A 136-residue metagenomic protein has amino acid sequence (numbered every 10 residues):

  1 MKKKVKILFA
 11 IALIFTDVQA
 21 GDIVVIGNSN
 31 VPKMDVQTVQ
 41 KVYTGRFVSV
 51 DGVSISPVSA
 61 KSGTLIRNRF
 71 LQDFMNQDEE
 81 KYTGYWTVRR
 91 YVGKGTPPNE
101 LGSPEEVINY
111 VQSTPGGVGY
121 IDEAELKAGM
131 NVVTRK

Functional and structural regions predicted by a protein language model:
K2-A10, D17: Sec-dependent signal peptide recognition, specifically the positively charged N-region followed immediately by
A10-I11, D35: Generic hydrophobic-segment detector
I11-L13, G63: N-terminal short leaders/motifs
A20-K136: Flexible loop/hinge segments at secondary-structure junctions
